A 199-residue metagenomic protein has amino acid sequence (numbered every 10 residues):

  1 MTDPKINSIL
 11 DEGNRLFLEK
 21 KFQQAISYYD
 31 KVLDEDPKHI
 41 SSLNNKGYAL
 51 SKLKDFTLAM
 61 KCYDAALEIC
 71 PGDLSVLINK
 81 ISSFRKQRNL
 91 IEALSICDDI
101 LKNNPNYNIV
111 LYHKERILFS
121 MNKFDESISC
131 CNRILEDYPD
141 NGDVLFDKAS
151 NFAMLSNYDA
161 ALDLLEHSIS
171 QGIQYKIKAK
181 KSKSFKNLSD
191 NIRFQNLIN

Functional and structural regions predicted by a protein language model:
N7, S41, S75, I109 (+2 more regions): Start-of-helix register in tetratricopeptide repeats
K31-D34, D64-E68, D99-K102, R133-E136 (+1 more regions): Conserved structural position within tetratricopeptide repeats
N45, N79, H113, D147 (+1 more regions): Canonical tetratricopeptide repeat
